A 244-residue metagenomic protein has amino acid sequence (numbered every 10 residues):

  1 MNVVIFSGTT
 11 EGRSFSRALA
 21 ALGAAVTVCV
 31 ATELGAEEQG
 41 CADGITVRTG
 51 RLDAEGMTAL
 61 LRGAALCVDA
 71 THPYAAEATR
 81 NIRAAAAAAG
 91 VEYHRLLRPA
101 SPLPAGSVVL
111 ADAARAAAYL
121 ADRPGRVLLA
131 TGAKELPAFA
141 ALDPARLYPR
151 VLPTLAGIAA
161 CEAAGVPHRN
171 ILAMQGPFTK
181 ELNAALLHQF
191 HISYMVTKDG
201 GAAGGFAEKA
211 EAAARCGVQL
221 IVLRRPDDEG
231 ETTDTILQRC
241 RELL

Functional and structural regions predicted by a protein language model:
V3-E33: N-terminal basic/disordered segments at the start of proteins
T27-R51, P104-V108, A160-A164: N-terminal beta-loop-helix "entrance" segment that forms/cooperates in small-molecule cofactor or anionic ligand
V30-A36, L96-S101, A133-E135, P153-A156: Short, polar loop motifs at secondary-structure junctions
D43-L60, L172-L182: Glycine-rich, highly charged phosphate/nucleotide-binding loops
T58-R115: Glycine/small-residue-rich loop that forms an oxyanion/phosphate-binding "nest" at active or ligand-binding sites
T71, K198-G200, R224-P226: Short secondary-structure boundary segments
V127-I171: Anionic-ligand binding region
E162-Y194, D199-C216, I221: A C-terminal functional module that forms or caps the active site or interfaces directly with catalytic machinery
